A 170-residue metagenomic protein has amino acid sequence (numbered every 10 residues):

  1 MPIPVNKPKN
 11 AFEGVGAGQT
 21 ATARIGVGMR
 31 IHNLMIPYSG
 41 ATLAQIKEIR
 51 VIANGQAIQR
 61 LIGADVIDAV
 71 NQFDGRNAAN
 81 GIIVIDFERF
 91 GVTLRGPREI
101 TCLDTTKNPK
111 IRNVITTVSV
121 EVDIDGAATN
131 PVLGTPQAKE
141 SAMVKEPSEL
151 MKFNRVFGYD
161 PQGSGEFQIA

Functional and structural regions predicted by a protein language model:
M1-A170: Beta-strand-centric surfaces of beta-sandwich/beta-rich domains
